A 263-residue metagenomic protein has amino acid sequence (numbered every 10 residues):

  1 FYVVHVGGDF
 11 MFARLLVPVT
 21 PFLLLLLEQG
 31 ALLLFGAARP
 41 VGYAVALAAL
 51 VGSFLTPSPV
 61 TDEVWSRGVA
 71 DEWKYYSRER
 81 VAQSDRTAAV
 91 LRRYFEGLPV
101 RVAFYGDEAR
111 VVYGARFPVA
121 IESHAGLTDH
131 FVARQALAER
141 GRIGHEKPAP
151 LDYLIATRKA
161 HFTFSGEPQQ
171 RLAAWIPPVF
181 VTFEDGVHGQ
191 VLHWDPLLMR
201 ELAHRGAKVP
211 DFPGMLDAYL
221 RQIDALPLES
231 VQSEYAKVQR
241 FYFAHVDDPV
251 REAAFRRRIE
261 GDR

Functional and structural regions predicted by a protein language model:
F1, D9-L34: Hydrophobic/aromatic-rich transmembrane helices and adjacent perimembrane loops
F1-L15, G52-T61: Transmembrane-helix signature of polytopic, lipid-linked glycan biosynthesis machinery
L25-E63: Signature aromatic-anchored transmembrane alpha helix within multi-pass, membrane-resident enzymes that catalyze glycan
A70-R263: C-terminal luminal/periplasmic domains and tails of membrane-associated envelope-modifying transferases
